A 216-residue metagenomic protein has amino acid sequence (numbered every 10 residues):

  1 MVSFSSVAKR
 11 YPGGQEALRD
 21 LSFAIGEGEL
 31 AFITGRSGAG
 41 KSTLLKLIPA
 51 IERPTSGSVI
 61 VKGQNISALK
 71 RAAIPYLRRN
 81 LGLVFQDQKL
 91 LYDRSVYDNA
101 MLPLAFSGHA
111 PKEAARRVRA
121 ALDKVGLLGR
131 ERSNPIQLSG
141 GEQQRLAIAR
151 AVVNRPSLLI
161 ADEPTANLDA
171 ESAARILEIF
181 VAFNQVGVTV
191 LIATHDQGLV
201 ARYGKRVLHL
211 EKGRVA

Functional and structural regions predicted by a protein language model:
P12, I66-G82, Q185: ABC ATPase NBD coupling module
P49: Helix-to-loop junction immediately C-terminal to a conserved catalytic motif
G57-N65: Conserved ABC transporter NBD signature motif
N134-L138, E142-Q144: Conserved ABC ATPase signature
V153-S157: A short, proline-enriched helix->beta-strand linker immediately N-terminal to the Walker B motif in ABC-type P-loop
L159-D162: Catalytic Walker B motif of ABC-type/P-loop ATPase nucleotide-binding domains
